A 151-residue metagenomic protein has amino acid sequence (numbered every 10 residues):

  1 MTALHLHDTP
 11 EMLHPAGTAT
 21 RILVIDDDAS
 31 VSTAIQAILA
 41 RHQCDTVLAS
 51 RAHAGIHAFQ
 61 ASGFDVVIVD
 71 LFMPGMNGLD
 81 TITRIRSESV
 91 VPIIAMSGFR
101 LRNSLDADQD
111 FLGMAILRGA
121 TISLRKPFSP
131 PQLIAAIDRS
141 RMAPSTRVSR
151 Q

Functional and structural regions predicted by a protein language model:
M1-R21, M114, S129-Q151: Non-catalytic signal-transmission and effector/linker regions of two-component phosphorelay proteins
T18-S30, I35-L39, V67: Conserved acidic segment of CheY-like receiver
Q43-S50, A58: Short hydrophobic/Thr-rich beta-strand motif most characteristic of the beta2 strand and flanking loop of CheY-like
S50-A54, N77-D80: Acidic catalytic/metal-coordinating carboxylates
S62-I68: Active-site beta3 strand of CheY-like receiver
D70, S97: Active-site residues of response regulator receiver
M73: Receiver (REC) domain active-site loop signature in two-component systems and cognate sites in sensor histidine kinases
D80, R100-I122, P131: Alpha4 helix (beta4-alpha4-beta5 surface) of REC/receiver domains from two-component response regulators
